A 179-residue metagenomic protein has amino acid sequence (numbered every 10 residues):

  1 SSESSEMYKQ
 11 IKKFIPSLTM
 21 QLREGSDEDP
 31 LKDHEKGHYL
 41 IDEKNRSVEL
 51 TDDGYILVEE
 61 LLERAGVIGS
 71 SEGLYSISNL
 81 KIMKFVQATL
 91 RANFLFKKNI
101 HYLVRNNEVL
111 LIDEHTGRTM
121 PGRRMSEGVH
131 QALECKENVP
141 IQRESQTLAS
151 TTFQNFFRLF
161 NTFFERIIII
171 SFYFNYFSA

Functional and structural regions predicted by a protein language model:
S1-I168, F174-A179: Conserved P-loop NTPase motor core
